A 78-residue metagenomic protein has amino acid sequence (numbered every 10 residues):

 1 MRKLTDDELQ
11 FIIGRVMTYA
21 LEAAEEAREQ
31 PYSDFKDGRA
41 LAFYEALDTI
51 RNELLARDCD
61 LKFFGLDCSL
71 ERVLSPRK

Functional and structural regions predicted by a protein language model:
M1-D37: N-terminal acidic leader/helix
F11, L66-K78: Long, non-catalytic architectural segments outside compact domain cores
G14, T18, L41-D48, S75: Generic structural signal for well-ordered, non-transmembrane alpha-helical segments in soluble/cytosolic regions
D34-L70: Short, charge-rich amphipathic interface segments used for partner binding and complex assembly
